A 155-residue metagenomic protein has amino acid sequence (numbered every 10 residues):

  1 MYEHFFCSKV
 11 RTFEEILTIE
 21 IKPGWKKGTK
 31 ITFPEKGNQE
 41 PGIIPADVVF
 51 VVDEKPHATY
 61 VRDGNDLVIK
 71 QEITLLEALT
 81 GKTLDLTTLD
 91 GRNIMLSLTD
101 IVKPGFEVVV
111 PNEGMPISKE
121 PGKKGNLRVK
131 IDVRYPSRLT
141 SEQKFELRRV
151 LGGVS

Functional and structural regions predicted by a protein language model:
E3-S155: Intrinsically disordered, low-complexity linker/assembly segments
